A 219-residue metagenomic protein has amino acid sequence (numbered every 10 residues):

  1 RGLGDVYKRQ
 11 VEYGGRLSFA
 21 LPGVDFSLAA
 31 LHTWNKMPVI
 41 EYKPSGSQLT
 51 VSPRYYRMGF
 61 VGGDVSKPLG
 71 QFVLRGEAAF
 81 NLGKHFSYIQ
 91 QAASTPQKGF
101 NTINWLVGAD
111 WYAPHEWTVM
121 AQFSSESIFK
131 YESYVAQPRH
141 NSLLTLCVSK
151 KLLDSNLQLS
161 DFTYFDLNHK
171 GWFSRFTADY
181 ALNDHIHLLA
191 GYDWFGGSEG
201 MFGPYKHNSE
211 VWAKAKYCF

Functional and structural regions predicted by a protein language model:
G2-Y7: Short, small-residue-biased leader/transition segments that mark boundaries at the very start of proteins
R9-Y13, R57-V61, P68, G99-W105 (+3 more regions): Residues that define the transmembrane beta-barrel architecture of outer-membrane proteins
L21, H32-K36, L69-Q71, F80-K84 (+5 more regions): Transmembrane beta-strands of outer-membrane beta-barrel pores
G23-F26, Q71-R75, E116-M120, D154-L159 (+1 more regions): Repeated loop/turn-to-beta-strand initiation elements of outer-membrane beta-barrel proteins
S47-V51, Y88-P96, Y131-V135, F162-Y164 (+1 more regions): Extracellular loop and loop/strand-boundary signature of outer-membrane beta-barrel proteins
Y55-E132: Long, well-ordered mid-to-C-terminal structural blocks that present hydrophobic/aromatic surfaces
I103-K170: C-terminal structural cap/anchor segments
V148, H207-F219: Outer-membrane beta-barrel "beta-signal"
